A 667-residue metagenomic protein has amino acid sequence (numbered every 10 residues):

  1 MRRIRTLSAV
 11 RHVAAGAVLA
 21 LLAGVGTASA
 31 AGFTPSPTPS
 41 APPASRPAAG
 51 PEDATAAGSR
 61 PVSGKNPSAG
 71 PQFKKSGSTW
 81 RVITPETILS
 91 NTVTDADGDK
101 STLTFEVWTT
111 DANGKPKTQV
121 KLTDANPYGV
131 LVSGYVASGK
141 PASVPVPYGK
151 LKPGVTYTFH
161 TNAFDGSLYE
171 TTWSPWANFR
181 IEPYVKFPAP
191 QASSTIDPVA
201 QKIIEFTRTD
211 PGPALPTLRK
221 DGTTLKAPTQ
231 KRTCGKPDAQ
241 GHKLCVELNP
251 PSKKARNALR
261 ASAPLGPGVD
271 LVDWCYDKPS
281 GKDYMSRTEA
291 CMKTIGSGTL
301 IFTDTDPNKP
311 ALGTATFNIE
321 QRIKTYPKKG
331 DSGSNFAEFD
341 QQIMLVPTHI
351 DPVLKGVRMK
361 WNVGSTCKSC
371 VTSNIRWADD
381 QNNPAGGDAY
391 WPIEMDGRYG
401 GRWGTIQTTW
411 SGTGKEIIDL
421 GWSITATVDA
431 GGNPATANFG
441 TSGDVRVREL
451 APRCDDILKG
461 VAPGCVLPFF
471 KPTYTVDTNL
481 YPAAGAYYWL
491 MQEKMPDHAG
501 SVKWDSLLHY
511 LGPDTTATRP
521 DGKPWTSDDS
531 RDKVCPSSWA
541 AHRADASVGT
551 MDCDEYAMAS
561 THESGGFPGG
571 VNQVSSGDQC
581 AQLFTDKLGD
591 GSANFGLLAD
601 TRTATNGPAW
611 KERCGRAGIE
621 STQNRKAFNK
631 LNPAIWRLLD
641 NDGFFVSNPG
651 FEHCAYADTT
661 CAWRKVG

Functional and structural regions predicted by a protein language model:
M1-T34: Secretory targeting and sorting signals
P43-T87, P183-A192: Short, compositionally biased P/S/T/A/G/V-rich stretches that sit at domain boundaries
R81, I88-D99, T109-D111, D165: Extracellular acidic, Ser/Thr/Pro-rich low-complexity tracts
T104-K152: Recognizes extended acidic, P/S/T-rich segments that occur within or adjacent to Ig-like beta-sandwich modules
Y148-T156, W410-G414: Surface-exposed, short loops/turns at beta-strand junctions within beta-sandwich domains
F164-V185: Extracellular fibronectin type III
P190-D552, A559-G667: Nuclease and nuclease-like effector domains acting on nucleic acids or nucleotide cofactors
